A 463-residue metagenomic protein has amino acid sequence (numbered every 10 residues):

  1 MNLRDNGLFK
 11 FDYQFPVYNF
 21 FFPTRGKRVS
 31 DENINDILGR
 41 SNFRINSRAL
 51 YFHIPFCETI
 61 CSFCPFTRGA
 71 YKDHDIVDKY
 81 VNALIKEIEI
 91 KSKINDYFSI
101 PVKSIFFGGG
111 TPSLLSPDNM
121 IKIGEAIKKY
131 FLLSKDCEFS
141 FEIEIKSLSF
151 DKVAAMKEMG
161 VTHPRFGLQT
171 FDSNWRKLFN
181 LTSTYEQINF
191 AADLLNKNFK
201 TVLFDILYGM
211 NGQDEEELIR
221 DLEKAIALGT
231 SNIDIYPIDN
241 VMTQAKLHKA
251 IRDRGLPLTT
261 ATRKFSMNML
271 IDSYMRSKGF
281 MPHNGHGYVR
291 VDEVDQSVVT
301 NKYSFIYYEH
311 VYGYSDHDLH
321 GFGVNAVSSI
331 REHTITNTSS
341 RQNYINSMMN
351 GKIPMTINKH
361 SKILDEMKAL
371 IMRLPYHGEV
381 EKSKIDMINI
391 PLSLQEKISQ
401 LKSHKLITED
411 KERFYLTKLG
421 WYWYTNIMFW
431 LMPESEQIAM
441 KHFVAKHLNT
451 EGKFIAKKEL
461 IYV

Functional and structural regions predicted by a protein language model:
M1-R48, H404, K441-V463: Flexible, acidic/Gly-rich N-terminal and inter-domain linker regions that tether and position cofactor-handling modules
P23-G26, I60-S62, A70, L370-Y376: A short secondary-structure junction motif
R40, Y71-S92, K103-K384: C-terminal scaffold of the Radical SAM
R44-V81, S173: Canonical Radical SAM [4Fe-4S] cluster-binding loop centered on the CxxxCxxC motif and its immediate flanking residues
L50-F52, F166, L416: Short beta-strand motif preference
T59, S92-V102, I461: Short, flexible active-site-proximal loops enriched in glycine and acidic residues
I100-V102, D136, E409-E412: Short Gly/Ser/Thr- and Asp/Glu-enriched loop/turn motifs at secondary-structure junctions
V324-V463: Charged, E/D/K/R/S-rich low-complexity terminal regions of large eukaryotic assembly subunits
